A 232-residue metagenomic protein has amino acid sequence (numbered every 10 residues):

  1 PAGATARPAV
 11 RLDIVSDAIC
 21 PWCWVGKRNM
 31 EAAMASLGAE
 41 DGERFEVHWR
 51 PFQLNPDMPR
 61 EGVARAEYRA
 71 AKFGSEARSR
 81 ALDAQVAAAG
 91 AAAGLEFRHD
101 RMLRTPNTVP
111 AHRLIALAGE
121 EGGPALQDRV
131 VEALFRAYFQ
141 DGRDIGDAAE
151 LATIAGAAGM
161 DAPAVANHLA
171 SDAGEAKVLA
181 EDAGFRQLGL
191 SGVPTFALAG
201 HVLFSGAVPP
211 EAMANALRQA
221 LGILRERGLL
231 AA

Functional and structural regions predicted by a protein language model:
P1-A2: Eukaryotic N-terminal low-complexity, Ser/Thr- and Lys/Arg-rich leader segments that predominantly function as
T5-V15, I19, V25-F45, W49 (+2 more regions): C-terminal cap of thioredoxin/glutaredoxin-like
K27-A137, G228: Structural alpha/beta surface segment adjacent to cysteine/selenocysteine redox centers across thiol/disulfide enzymes
